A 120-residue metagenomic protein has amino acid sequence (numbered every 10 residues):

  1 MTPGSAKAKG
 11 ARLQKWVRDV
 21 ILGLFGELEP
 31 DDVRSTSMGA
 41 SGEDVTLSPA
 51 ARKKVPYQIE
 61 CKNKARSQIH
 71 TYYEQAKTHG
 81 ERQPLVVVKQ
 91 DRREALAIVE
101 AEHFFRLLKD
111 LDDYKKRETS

Functional and structural regions predicted by a protein language model:
M1-S120: Catalytic phosphate/metal-binding cores of nucleic-acid and nucleotide-processing enzymes, i.e., regions that mediate
